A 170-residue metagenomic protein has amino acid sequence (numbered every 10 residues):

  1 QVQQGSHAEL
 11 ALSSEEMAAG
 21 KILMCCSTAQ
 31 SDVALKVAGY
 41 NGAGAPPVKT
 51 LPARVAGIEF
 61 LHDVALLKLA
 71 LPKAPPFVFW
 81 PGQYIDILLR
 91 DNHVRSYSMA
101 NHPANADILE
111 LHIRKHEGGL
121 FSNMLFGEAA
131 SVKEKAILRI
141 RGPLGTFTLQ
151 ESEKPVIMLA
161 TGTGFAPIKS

Functional and structural regions predicted by a protein language model:
Q1, T161-G162: A short acidic Gly-Thr/Ser loop motif
Q1-N41: Iron-sulfur (Fe-S) cluster-binding segments and ferredoxin-like electron-carrier domains, especially [2Fe-2S]
T28, A38-Y40, R114-H116, P143 (+1 more regions): Beta-hairpin (beta-strand-turn-beta-strand) motif
N41-A43, V64: C-terminal basic regulatory modules in eukaryotic proteins
G44-V48: Proline/serine/threonine-rich low-complexity linkers at boundaries of modular beta-sandwich domains
P52-M158: FAD-binding FR-type
F165-S170: Histidine-anchored nucleotide/phosphate-binding helix
